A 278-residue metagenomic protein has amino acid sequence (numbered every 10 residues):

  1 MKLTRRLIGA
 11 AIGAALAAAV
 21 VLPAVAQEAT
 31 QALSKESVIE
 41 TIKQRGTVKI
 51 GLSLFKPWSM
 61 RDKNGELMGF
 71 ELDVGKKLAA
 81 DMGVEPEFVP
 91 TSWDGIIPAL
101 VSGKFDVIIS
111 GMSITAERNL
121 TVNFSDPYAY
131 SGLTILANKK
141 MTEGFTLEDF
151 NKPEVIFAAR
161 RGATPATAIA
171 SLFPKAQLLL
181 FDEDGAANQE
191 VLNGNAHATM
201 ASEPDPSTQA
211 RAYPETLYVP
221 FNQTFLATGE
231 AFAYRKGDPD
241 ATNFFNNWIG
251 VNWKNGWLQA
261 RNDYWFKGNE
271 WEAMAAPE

Functional and structural regions predicted by a protein language model:
Q27, A32-L33, D73-D81, M141 (+4 more regions): Extended ligand-binding regions for polar small-molecule ligands
E28-G111, L120: Extracytoplasmic small-molecule ligand-binding "clamshell" domains of the periplasmic binding protein/Venus flytrap
K35, F88-P98, E143-F145, L179-N193 (+1 more regions): Short helix-initiation/N-cap motifs at beta->coil->alpha
V48-K49, G83-E85, S102-S110, V155-I156 (+2 more regions): Alpha-to-beta junction loops
K49-P57, L67-A80, T134-A186, A198 (+3 more regions): Bilobed "Venus flytrap"/periplasmic-binding protein-like clamshell domains and structurally analogous long
K76, A80, E85-N151, L217-Y218 (+1 more regions): Acidic, polar ligand-binding/catalytic clefts
G95, M112-T121, A168-S171, L192-N193 (+1 more regions): A ligand-binding cleft/hinge motif common to bilobed small-molecule-binding domains
Y130-A137, E203, S207-I249, G268-E278: Periplasmic-binding protein-like
